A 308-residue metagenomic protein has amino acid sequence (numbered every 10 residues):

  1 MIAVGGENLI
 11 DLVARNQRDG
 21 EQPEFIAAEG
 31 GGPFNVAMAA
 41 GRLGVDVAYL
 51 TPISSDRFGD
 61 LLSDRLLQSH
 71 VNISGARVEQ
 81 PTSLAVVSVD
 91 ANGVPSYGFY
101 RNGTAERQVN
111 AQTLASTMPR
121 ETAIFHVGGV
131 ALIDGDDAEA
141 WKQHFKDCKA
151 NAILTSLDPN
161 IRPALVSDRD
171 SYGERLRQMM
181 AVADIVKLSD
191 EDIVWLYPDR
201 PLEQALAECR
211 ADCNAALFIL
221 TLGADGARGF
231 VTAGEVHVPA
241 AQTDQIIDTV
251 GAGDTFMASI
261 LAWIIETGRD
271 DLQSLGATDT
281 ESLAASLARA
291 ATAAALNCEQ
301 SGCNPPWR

Functional and structural regions predicted by a protein language model:
M1-A3, R65-L67, I73, A91-V236 (+2 more regions): Ribokinase/PfkB-type carbohydrate-kinase core domain
M1-R18: Positively charged, low-complexity intrinsically disordered leader regions
I2, G20-V94, R101-Q108: Substrate-binding N-lobe of the ribokinase-like
E7, T51-S55, N160: Cofactor-binding loop segments of dinucleotide-utilizing enzymes, especially the Rossmann-like FAD- and NAD(P)+-binding
N8, L12, P159-I161, D190 (+3 more regions): Generic detector of well-ordered alpha-helical packing
A14-E24, G234-T243: Glycine/charged-rich beta-loop-alpha catalytic/anionic-binding loops adjacent to active sites
K146-D147, R200-R308: Conserved phosphate-binding/catalytic region of the ribokinase-like
